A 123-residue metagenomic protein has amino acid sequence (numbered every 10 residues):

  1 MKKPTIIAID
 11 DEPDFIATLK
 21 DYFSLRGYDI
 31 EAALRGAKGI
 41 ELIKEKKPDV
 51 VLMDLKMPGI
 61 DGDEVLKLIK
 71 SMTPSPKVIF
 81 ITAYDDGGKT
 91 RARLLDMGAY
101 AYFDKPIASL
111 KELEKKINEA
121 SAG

Functional and structural regions predicted by a protein language model:
A8, M53-D54: Active-site T/S-Asp motif of two-component receiver
P13-E31: Two-component/phosphorelay signaling modules centered on CheY-like receiver
A32-E41, G62: Helix N-cap/capping motif at the beta->alpha junctions
E41, D63-T73: Short amphipathic alpha-helix used as the core "switch/output" element in two-component signaling
K46-L52: Active-site beta3 strand of CheY-like receiver
M57: Receiver (REC) domain active-site loop signature in two-component systems and cognate sites in sensor histidine kinases
E64, D85-I107, K111-K115: Alpha4 helix (beta4-alpha4-beta5 surface) of REC/receiver domains from two-component response regulators
I81-T82: Hydrophobic/aromatic residues positioned on beta-strands within the core alpha/beta folds
